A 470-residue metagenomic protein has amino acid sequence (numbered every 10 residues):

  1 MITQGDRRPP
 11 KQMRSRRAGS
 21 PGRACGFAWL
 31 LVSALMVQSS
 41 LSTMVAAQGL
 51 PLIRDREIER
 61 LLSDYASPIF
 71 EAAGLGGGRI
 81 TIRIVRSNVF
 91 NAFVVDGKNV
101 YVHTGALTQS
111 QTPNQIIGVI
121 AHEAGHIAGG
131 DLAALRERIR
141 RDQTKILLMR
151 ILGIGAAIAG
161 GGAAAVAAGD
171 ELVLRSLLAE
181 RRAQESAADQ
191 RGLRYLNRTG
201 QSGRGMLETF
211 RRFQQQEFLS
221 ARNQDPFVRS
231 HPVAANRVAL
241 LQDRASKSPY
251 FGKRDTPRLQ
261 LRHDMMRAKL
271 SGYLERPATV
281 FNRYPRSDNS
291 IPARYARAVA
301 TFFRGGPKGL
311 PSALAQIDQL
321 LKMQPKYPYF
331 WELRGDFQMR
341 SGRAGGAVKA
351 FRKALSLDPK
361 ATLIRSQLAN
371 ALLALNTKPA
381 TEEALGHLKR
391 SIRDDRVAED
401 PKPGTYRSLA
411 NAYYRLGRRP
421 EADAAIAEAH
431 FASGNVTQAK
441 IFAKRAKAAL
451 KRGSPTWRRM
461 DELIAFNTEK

Functional and structural regions predicted by a protein language model:
A47-G49, R54-R56, R60, I82 (+4 more regions): Extracytoplasmic and endomembrane cell-envelope/extracellular-matrix remodeling and assembly machinery
A124-R140: Catalytic Zn2+-binding segment of zinc metalloproteases
I291, P328-Y329, T362-L363, E399 (+4 more regions): Helix-start (N-cap) detector for alpha-helical repeat units in TPR-like alpha-solenoids, especially tetratricopeptide
R304-P307, S341, L375-K378, L416-G417 (+1 more regions): Structural motif corresponding to the intra-repeat A-B loop/turn of tetratricopeptide repeats
L320, K353-A354, R390-S391, A429 (+1 more regions): Canonical positions in the second alpha-helix
P325, P359, R396-D400, G417 (+2 more regions): Short coil turns that delineate tetratricopeptide repeat
